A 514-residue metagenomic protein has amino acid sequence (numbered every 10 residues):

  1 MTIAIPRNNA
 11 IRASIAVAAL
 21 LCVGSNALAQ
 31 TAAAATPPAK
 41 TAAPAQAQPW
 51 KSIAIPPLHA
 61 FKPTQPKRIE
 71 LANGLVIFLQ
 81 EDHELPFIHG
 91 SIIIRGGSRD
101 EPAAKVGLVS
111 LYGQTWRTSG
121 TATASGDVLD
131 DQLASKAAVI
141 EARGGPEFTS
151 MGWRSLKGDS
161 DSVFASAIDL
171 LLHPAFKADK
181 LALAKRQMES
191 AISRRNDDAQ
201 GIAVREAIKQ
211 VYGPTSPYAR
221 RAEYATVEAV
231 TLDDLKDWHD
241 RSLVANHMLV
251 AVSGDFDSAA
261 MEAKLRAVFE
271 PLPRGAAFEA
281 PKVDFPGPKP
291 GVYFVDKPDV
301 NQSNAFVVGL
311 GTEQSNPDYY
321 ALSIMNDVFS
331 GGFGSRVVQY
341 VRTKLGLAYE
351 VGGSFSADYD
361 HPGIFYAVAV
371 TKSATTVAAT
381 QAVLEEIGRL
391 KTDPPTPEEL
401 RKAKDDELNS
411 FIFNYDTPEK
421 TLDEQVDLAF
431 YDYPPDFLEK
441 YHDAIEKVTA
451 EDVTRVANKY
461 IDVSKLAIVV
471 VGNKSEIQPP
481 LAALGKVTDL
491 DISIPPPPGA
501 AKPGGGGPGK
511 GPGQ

Functional and structural regions predicted by a protein language model:
S14-N26: Bacterial N-terminal signal peptides
A33-A47, A124, V128-W238, D284 (+4 more regions): Acidic/histidine-enriched segments that form metal/cofactor-coordinating and catalytic pocket/exosite environments
P37-A47, S52, A245, L249-E313 (+1 more regions): An aromatic/glycine/proline-enriched structural segment found at the starts of mature extracellular/organellar domains
A45, P49-I69, K209-M248, A276-F285 (+4 more regions): Histidine-acidic residue clusters that define the catalytic metal-binding segment of zinc metallopeptidase domains
K51-I93: Mature N-terminal segment immediately following signal peptide/propeptide cleavage in secreted/periplasmic
H89-R154, D197, Y218-R221, G332-L347 (+1 more regions): M16/MPP (pitrilysin/insulinase) zinc-metallopeptidase core fold and M16-derived inactive scaffolds
T118-A124, R154-K185, G332, S356-Y415 (+2 more regions): M16/insulysin-pitrilysin zinc metalloprotease superfamily fold
Q187-E206, D284-Q302, Q339-E350, P362 (+1 more regions): Short acidic/His-enriched helical or mixed secondary-structure segments at domain edges of catalytic enzymes and some
